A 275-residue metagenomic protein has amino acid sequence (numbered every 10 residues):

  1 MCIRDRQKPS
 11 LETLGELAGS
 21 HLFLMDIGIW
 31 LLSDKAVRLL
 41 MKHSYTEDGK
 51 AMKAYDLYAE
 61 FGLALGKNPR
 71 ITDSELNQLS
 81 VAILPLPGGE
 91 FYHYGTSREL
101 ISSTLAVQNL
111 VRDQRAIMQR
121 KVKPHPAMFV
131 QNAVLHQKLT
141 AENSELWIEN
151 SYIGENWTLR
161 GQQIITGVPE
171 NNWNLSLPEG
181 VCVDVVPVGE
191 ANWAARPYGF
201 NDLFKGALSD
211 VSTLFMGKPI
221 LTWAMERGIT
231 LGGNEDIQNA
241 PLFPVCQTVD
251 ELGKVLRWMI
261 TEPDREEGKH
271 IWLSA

Functional and structural regions predicted by a protein language model:
M1-D5: Conserved small/polar residues in nucleotide/adenosyl-binding loops
R6-A275: Left-handed beta-helix
